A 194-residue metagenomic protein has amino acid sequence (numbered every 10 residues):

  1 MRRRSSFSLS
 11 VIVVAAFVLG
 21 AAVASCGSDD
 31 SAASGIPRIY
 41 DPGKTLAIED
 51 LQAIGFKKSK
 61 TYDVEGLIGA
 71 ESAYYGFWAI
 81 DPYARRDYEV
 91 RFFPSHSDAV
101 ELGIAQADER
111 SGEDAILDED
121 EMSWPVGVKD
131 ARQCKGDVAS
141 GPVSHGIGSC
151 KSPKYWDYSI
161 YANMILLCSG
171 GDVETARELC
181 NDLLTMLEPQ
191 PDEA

Functional and structural regions predicted by a protein language model:
R2-V13: Bacterial N-terminal signal peptides that target proteins for export
V13-L19: Hydrophobic helical h-region of N-terminal Sec-dependent signal peptides in bacterial secretory/periplasmic proteins
A21-S25: C-terminal motif of bacterial Sec signal peptides marking the signal peptidase cleavage site
G27-I80, D172, E178-A194: N-terminal "mature-domain start" segment
G35-R38, R86-F92, M164-V173: Second-shell loop/turn segments in exported
Q52-G146, C150-K151: Short, solvent-exposed recognition patches
W124-A194: A short, solvent-exposed beta-edge/loop patch
